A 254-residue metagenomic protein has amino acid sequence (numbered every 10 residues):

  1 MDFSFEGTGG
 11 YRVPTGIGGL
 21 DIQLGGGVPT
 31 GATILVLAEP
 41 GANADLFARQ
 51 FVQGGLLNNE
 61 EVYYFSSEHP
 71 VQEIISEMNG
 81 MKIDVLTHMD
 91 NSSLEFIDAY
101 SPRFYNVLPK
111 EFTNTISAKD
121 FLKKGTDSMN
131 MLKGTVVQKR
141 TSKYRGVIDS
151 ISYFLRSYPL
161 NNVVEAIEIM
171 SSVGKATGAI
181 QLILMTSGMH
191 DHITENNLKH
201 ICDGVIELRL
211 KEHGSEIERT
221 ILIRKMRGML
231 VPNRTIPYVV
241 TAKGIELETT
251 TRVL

Functional and structural regions predicted by a protein language model:
M1-G7, P232-L254: C-terminal regions of RecA-like/P-loop NTPase motor modules
D2-G18: N-terminal pre-Walker A segment at the start of P-loop NTPase domains
Q23-D98: Walker A/P-loop NTP-binding active-site region of P-loop NTPases, recognizing the glycine-rich GxxxxGKT/S
G41, E68-Q72, S101-Y105, S152-Y153 (+3 more regions): Conserved nucleotide-binding/hydrolysis micro-motifs of P-loop NTPases
E61, S92-S93, S142-R145, A176-L184: Loop/turn-to-beta-strand initiation segments
P102-I169: Phosphate-binding/switch loop-helix module in NTP-utilizing enzymes
Y158, N162-M189: Substrate-engagement module of ASCE P-loop NTPases
I180, L184-K243: Phosphate-binding/switch region of NTP-binding enzymes
